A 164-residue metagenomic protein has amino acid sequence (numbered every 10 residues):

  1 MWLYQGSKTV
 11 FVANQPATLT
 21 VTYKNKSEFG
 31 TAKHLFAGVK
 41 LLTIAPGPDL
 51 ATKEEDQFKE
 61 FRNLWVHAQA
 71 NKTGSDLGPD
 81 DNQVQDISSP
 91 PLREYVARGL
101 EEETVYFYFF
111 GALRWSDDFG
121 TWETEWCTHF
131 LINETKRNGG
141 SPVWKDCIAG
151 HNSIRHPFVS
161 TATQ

Functional and structural regions predicted by a protein language model:
M1-Q164: Amphipathic alpha-helical "stem/stalk" segments
